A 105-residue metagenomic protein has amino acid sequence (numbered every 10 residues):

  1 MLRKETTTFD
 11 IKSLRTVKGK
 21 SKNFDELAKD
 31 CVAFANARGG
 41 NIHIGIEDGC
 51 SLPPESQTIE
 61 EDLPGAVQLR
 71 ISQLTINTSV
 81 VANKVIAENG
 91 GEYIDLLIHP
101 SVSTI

Functional and structural regions predicted by a protein language model:
M1-I105: Conserved N-terminal catalytic/coupling substructures associated with nucleotide/phosphate chemistry
